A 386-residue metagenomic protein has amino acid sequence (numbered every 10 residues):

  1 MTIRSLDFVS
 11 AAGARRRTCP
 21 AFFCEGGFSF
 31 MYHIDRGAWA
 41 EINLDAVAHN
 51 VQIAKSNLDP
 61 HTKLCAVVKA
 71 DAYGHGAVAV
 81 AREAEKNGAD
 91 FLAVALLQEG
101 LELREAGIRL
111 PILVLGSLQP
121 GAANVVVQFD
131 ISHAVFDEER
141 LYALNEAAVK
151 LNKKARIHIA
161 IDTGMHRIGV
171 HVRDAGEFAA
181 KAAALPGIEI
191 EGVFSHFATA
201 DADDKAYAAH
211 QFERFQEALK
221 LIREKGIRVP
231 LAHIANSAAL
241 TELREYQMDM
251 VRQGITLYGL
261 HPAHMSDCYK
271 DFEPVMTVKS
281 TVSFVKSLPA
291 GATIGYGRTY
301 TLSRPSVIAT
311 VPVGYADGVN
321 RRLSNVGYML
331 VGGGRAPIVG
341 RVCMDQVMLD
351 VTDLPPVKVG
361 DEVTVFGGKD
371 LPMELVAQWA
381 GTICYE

Functional and structural regions predicted by a protein language model:
R4, R15-R17: Basic polycationic patches enriched in arginine
G13, G26-G27: Residue-identity detector for glycine
Y32-I34, A38-E41, A46-H49, S56 (+2 more regions): Active-site-proximal beta-alpha core segment in soluble small-molecule metabolic enzymes
D204-R304: Anionic-ligand-binding alpha/beta catalytic cores of soluble enzymes and soluble regulatory domains that recognize
S287-E386: C-terminal accessory subdomain/extension
